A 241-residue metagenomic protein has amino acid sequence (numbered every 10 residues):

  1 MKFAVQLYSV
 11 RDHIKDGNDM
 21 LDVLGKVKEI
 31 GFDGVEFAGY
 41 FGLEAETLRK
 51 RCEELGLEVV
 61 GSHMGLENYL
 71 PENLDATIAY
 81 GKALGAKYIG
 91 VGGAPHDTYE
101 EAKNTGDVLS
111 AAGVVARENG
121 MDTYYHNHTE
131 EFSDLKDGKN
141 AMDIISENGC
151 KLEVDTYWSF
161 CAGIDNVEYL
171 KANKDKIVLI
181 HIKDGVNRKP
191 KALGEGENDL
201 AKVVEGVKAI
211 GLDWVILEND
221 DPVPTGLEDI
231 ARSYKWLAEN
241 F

Functional and structural regions predicted by a protein language model:
M1-I30, F41, E53, Y80 (+4 more regions): Histidine-acidic metal/acid-base catalytic patches
S9, A38-G39, H63, N127: Residue-level recognition of beta-strand->loop/alpha-helix junctions
E29, R51-E54, E58-V60, E67-L152 (+2 more regions): Active-site acidic/histidine proton-transfer and metal-coordination neighborhood in alpha/beta enzyme cores
E36, G61-H63, G90, Y124 (+3 more regions): Conserved beta-strand positions in the central sheet of alpha/beta enzyme cores
E36-C52: Glycine-rich, proline-tolerant flexible connector loops at the mouths of alpha/beta enzymes
E36-F37, G93, E195: Small/polar loops that bind or transfer phosphate-bearing groups
E44, T98, P224: Short glycine-rich, flexible loops that bind phosphorylated cofactors or substrates
